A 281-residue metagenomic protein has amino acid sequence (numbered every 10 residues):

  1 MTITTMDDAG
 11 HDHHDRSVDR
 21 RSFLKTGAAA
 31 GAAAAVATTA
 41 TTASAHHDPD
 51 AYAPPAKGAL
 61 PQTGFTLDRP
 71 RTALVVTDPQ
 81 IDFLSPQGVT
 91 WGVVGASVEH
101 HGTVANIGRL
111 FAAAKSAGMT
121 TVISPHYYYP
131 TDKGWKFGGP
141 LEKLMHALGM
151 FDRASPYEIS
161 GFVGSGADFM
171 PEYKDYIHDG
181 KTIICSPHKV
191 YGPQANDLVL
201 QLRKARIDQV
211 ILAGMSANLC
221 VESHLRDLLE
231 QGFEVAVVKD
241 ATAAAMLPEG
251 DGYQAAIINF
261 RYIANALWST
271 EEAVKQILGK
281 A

Functional and structural regions predicted by a protein language model:
T2-A28, A33, A45-A73, D82 (+3 more regions): Active-site-adjacent betaalpha module
P70, G88-A114, M119-T120: A short alpha/beta connector and helix-capping loop motif
V75-T77: Short hydrophobic beta-strand that contains or immediately precedes a catalytic carboxylate
Q80-P86: Short acidic, Gly/Ser-rich segments with clustered Asp/Glu that frequently serve as metal-coordination loops in enzyme
P86-G95, K136-F137, L228: Surface-exposed, active-site-proximal loop segments in enzymatic domains
M119-H126, V238: Short beta-strand segments at enzyme active-site cores
Y129-K133: Short catalytic/ligand-binding loop motif for oxyanion handling, primarily in non-cytosolic enzymes, centered on
